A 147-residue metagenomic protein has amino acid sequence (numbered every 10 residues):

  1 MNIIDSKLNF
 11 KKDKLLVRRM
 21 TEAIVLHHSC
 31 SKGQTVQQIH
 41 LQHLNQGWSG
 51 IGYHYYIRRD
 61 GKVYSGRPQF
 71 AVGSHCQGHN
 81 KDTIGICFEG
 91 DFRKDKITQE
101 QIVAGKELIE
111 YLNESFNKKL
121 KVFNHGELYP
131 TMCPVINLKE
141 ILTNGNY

Functional and structural regions predicted by a protein language model:
M1-V25, K62-V63, P68, H79-D82 (+1 more regions): Basic/polar, cationic surfaces and motifs that engage anionic cell-wall and phosphate/carboxylate ligands
L15-F70: Secreted/periplasmic proteins that engage bacterial cell-wall peptidoglycan
T35, Y55, Q77-N80, I86: A broad, low-amplitude sensor of folded, mature protein cores
